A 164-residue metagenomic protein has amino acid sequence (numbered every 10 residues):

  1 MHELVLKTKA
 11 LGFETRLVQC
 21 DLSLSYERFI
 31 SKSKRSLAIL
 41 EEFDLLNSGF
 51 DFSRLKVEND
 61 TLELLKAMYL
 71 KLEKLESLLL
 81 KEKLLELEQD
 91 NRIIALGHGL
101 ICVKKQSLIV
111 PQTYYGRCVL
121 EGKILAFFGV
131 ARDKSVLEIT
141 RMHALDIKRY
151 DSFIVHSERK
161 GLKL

Functional and structural regions predicted by a protein language model:
M1-A95, I101-L164: Structured alpha-helical
